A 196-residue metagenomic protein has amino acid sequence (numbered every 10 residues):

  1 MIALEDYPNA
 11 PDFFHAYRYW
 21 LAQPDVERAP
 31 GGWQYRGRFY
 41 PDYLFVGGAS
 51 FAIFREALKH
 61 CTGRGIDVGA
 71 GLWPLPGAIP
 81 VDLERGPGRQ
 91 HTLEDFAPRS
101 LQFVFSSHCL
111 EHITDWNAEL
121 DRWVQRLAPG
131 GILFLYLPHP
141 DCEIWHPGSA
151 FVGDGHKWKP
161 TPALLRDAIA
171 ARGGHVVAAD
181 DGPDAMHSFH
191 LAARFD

Functional and structural regions predicted by a protein language model:
A3-L58: Class I SAM-dependent methyltransferase Rossmann-like catalytic core, especially the SAM/SAH-binding loop
E5, Y40-G48, A52-H60, T114-D196: S-adenosyl-L-methionine-dependent methyltransferase catalytic module, highlighting the catalytic core
T62-G71: Conserved class I S-adenosyl-L-methionine
I66, I79-V81, F134: Hydrophobic/aromatic beta-strand patches that form the interior of the parallel beta-sheet core in alpha/beta enzyme
G71-P98: Adenosine-cofactor binding site in Rossmann-like domains, unifying the SAM/SAH pocket of S-adenosylmethionine-dependent
F105: A conserved beta-strand element that flanks and buttresses the S-adenosyl-L-methionine
C109-H112: Hydrophobic adenine-recognition pocket in adenosine-nucleotide-binding enzymes
